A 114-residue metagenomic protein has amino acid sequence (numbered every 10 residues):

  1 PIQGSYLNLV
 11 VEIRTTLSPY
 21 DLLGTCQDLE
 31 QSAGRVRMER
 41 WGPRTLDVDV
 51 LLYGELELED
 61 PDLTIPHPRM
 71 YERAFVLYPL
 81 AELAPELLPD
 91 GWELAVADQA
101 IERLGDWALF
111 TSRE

Functional and structural regions predicted by a protein language model:
I2-Y6, Y20-E114: Flexible, gly/pro- and Lys/Arg-enriched active-site loops
V11-T15, L52-G54: Short beta-strand-to-loop capping motifs
